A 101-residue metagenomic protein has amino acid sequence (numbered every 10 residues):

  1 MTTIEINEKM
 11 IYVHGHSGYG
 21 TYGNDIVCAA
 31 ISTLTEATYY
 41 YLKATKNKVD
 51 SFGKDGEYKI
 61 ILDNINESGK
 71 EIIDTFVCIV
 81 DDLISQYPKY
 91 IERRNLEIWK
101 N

Functional and structural regions predicted by a protein language model:
M1-I26, S32-N101: N-terminal intrinsically disordered, cationic/polar leader segments that include organellar targeting peptides
